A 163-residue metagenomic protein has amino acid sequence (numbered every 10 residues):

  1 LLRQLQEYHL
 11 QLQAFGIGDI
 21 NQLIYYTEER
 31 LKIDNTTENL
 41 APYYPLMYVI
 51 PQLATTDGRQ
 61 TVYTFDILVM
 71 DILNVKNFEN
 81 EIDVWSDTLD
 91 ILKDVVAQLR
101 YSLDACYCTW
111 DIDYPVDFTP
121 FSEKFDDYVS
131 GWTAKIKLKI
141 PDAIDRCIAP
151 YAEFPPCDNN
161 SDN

Functional and structural regions predicted by a protein language model:
L1-G58, I148-E153, D158-N163: Small/polar-rich, solvent-exposed N-terminal microdomains that initiate assembly or binding
L1-L10, G58-V62, V69-R100: Extracellular/virion structural assembly segments
Q6-A14, W85-P141: Acidic-leaning, charged glycine-interspersed low-complexity segments
R59-N74, Y128-D142: Oligomerization/assembly interface segments of phage tail-like spikes and tubes
F125-N163: Hydrophobic secondary-structure block in the mid-to-C-terminal portion of proteins
